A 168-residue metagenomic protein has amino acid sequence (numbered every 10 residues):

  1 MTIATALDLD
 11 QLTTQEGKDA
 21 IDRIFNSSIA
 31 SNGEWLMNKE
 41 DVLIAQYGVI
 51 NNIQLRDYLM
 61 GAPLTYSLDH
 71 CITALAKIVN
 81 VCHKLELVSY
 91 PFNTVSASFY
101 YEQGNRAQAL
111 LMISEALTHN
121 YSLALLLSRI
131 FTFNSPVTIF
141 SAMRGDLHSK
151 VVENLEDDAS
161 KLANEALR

Functional and structural regions predicted by a protein language model:
M1-N164: Charged, compositionally biased boundary regions
L167-R168: Short acidic DE-rich linear segments
